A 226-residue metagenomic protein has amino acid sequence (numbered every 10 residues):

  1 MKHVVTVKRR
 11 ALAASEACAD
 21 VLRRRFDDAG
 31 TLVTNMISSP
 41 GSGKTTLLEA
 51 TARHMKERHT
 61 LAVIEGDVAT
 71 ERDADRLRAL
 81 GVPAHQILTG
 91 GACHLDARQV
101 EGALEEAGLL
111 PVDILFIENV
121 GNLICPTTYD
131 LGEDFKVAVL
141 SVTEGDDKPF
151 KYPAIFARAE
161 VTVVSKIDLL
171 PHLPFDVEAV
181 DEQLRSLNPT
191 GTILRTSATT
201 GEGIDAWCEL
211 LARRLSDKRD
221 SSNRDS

Functional and structural regions predicted by a protein language model:
H3-R24, A29-L32, S42, T51-D134 (+2 more regions): Nucleotide-state-sensitive switch-loop elements of NTP-binding domains
T34-M36: Hydrophobic anchor at the beta1->P-loop junction of P-loop NTPases
S39-S42, E202: ATP-binding Walker
L47: Hydrophobic positions on the alpha1 helix immediately C-terminal to the Walker A/P-loop
P126-E133, L140-G191: Conserved C-terminal guanine-recognition region of P-loop GTPase G domains, centered on the G4
L169-D220: Canonical P-loop GTPase G-domain recognition
S221-S226: Short, basic, low-complexity termini and linkers enriched in Ser/Thr/Gly/Pro that act as targeting/leader peptides
